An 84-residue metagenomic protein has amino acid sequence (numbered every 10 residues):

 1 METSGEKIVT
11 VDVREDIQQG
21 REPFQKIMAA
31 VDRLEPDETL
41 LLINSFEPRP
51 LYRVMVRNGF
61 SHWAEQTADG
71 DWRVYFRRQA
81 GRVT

Functional and structural regions predicted by a protein language model:
M1-K7, Y75: Short acidic N-proximal helix/loop "leader" segments that mark the beginning of a domain or an inter-domain linker
G5-Q18: Glycine-rich phosphate-binding "P-loop"
K7-V9, E38, N58, G70-W72: A generic structural signal for short beta-strands and their flanking turns/coil linkers
T10, I43, R73-Y75: Beta-strand secondary-structure signal
R14-E15, R21-A64: Amphipathic, hydrophobic secondary-structure cores in small proteins
H62-T84: C-terminal edge-of-domain segments
